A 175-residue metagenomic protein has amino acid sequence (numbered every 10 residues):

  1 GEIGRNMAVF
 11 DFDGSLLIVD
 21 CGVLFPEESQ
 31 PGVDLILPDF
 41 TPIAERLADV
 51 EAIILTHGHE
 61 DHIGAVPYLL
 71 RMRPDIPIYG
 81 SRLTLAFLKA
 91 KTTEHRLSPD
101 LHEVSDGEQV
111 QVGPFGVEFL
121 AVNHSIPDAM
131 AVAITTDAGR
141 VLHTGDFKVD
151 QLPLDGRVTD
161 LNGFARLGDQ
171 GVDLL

Functional and structural regions predicted by a protein language model:
G1-I54, H59-L175: His/Asp/Glu-rich metal-coordinating catalytic cores of metallo-dependent phosphodiesterases/hydrolases acting on
